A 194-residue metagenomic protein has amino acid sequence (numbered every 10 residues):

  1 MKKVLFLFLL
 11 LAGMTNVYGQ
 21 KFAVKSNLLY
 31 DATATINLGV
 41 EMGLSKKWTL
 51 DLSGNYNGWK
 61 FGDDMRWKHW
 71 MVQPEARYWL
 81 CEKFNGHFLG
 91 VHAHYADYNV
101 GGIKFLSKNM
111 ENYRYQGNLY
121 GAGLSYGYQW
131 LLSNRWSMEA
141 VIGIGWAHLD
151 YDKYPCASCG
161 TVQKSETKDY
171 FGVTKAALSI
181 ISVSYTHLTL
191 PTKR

Functional and structural regions predicted by a protein language model:
V4-G13: Sec-dependent N-terminal signal peptides
T15-G19: Sec/Tat signal peptide C-region and signal peptidase I cleavage site
K21, T33, H69, L119-G121 (+1 more regions): Membrane-spanning beta-strands of outer-membrane beta-barrel proteins
K21-A23, N57-G58, L106-N112, C159-S165: Extracytoplasmic loops and strand-loop junctions of Gram-negative outer membrane beta-barrel proteins
L29-D31, N55-N57, H92-A96, G143-A147 (+1 more regions): Outer-membrane beta-barrel pore domains and translocons
M42-A140, A177: Gram-negative (and chloroplast) outer-membrane scaffold detector with strong preference for beta-barrel transmembrane
L124-Y185: A generic hydrophobic-segment detector
T186-T192: Conserved small/polar residues in nucleotide/adenosyl-binding loops
